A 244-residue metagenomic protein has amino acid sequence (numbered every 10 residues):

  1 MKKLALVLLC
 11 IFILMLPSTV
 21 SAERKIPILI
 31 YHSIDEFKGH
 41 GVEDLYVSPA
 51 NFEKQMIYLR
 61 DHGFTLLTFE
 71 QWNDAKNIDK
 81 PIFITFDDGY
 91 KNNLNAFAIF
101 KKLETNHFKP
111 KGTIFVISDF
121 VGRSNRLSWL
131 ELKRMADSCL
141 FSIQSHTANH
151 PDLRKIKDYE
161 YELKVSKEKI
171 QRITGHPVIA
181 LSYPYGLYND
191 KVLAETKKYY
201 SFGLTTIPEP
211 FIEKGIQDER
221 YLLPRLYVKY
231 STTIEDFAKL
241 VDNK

Functional and structural regions predicted by a protein language model:
M1-L4: Positively charged n-region of N-terminal signal peptides that target proteins for export
V7-M15: Bacterial N-terminal signal peptides
A22-T85, Y90-N93, R154-K244: C-terminal active-site subregion of NodB/CE4 polysaccharide deacetylases
P27-I30, T65-T68, F83-I84, N106-S124 (+3 more regions): Short, well-structured secondary-structure segments
N93-G112, L240-K244: Electropositive, surface-exposed helix/loop patches at the edges of structured domains that serve as adaptable
A98-K109, N125-Q144, K197, E213-Q217: Acidic (Asp/Glu)-rich catalytic clusters
Q144-K157: Substrate-binding clefts and substrate-entry loops adjacent to catalytic sites of polymer-processing enzymes acting on
